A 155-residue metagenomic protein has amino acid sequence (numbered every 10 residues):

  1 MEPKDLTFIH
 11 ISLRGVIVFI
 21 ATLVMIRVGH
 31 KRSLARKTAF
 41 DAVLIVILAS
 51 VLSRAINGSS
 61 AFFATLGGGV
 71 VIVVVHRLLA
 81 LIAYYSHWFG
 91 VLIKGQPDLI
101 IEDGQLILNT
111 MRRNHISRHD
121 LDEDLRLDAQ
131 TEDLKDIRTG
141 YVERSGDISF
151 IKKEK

Functional and structural regions predicted by a protein language model:
M1-F89: Membrane-targeting alpha-helical segments
P3, K152-K155: Short hydrophobic/aromatic patches at helix-to-coil boundaries
F62-V142, I148, K155: Canonical alpha-helical transmembrane segment with a positive-inside/aromatic-interface signature
